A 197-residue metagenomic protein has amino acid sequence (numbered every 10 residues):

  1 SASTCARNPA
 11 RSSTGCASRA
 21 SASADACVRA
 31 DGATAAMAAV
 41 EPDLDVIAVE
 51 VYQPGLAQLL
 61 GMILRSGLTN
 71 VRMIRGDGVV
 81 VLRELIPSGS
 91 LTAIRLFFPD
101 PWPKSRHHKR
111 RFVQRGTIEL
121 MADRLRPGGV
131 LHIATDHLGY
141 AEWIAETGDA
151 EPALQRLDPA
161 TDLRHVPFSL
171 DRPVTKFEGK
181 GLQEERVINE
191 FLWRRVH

Functional and structural regions predicted by a protein language model:
S1-D25, A30-A39: S-adenosyl-L-methionine
L44-I47: Short beta-strand element of Class I
Y52: Conserved SAM/SAH-binding beta-strand->alpha-helix loop
L60-A93: S-adenosyl-L-methionine
I86, L91-F112: A short SAM/SAH-binding and catalytic strip from SAM-dependent methyltransferases
V113-P127: A short glycine-rich, Lys/Arg-flanked "PGG" loop and its adjoining helix->strand segment in the class I
R124-H137: Conserved beta-strand signature within the Rossmann-like core of class I S-adenosyl-L-methionine
E146-H197: Class I S-adenosyl-L-methionine
